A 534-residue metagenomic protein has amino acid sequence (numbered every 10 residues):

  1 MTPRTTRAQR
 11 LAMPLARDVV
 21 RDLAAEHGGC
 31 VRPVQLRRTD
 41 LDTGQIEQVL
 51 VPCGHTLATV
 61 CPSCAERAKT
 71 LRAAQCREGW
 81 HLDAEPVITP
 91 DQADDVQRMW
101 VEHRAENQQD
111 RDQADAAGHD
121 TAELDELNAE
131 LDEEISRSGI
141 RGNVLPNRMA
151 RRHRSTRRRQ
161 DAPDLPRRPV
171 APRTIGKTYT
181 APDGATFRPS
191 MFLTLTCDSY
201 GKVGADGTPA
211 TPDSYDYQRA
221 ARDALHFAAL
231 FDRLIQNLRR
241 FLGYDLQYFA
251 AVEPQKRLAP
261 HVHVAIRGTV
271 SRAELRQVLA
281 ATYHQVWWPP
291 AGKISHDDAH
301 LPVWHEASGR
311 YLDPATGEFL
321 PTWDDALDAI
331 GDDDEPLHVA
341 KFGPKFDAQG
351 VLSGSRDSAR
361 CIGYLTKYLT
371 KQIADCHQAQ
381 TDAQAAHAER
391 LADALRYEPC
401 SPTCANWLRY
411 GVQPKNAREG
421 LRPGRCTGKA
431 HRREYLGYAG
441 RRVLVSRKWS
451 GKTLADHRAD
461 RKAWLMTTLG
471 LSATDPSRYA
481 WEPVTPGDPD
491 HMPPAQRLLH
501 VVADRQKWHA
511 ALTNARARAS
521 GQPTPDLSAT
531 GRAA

Functional and structural regions predicted by a protein language model:
M1-Q97, A105-Q109, T121, E318-A534: Long, low-complexity, charged/polar intrinsically disordered accessory regions
H55, A65-R67, Q109-K256: Signature for HUH/AEP ssDNA processing cores
T56, L225-A229, R233, V270-E274 (+3 more regions): Generic recognition of stable, solvent-exposed alpha-helical segments in well-folded globular domains
C61, L193, D245-L279, L365: Histidine-centered divalent-metal-coordination microenvironment in nucleic-acid enzymes
R67-T70, D198-V203, P254-R257, G268-A273 (+3 more regions): Short loop/turn segments at secondary-structure transitions that flank enzyme active sites
Q97-M149, L301-I330: Low-complexity, serine/threonine/proline-enriched polar segments
L230-L242, V278-P290, L369: Hydrophobic, Leu/Ile/Phe/Ala-enriched alpha-helical segments that form helix-helix packing faces
A265-D334: Helical (often loop-to-helix) elements that flank the catalytic cores of nucleotide-handling enzymes
